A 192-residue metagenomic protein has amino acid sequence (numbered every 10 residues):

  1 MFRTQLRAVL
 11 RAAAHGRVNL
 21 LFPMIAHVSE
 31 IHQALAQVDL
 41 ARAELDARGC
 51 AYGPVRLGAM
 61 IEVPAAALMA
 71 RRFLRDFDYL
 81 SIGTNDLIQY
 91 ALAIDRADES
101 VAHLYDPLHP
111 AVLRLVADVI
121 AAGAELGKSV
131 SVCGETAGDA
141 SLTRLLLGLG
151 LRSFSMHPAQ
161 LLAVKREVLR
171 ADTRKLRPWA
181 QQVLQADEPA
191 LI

Functional and structural regions predicted by a protein language model:
M1-I192: Conserved alpha/beta-domain cores
